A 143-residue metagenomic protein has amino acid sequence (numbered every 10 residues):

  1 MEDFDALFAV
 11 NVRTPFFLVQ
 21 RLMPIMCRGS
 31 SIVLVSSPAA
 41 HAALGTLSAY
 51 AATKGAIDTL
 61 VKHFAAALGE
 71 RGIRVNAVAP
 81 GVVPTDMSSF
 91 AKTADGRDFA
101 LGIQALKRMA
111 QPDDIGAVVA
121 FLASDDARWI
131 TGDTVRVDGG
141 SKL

Functional and structural regions predicted by a protein language model:
D3-D5, A100: Substrate-binding pocket helix/loop in short-chain dehydrogenase/reductase
V19, T53: Active-site helix of classical SDR
P24-I25, A66-E70, R128: Alpha-helical segment proximal to the catalytic Tyr-Lys
G29, A42-S48, E70-R71, K107 (+1 more regions): Active-site loop immediately N-terminal to the catalytic Tyr-X3-Lys motif of short-chain dehydrogenase/reductase
S37: Residue(s) in the substrate-gating loop at a strand-loop-helix junction that position the organic substrate next
A42, A120, T131-L143: Short C-terminal tail/terminal secondary-structure segment of NAD(P)H-dependent dehydrogenase/reductase domains
Q104-I115: A conserved structural motif in NAD(P)-dependent oxidoreductases
